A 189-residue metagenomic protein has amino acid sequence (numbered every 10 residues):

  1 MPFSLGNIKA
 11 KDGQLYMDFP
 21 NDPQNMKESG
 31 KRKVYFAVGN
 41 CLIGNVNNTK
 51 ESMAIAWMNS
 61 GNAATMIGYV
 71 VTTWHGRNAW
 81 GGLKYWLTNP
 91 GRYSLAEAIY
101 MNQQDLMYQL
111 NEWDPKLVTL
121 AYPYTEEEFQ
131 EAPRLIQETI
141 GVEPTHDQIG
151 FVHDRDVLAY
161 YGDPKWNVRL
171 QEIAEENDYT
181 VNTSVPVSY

Functional and structural regions predicted by a protein language model:
M1-E51: Catalytic-core segments of thiol-dependent peptidases
V38-S184: Active-site-proximal C-terminal subdomain of hydrolase catalytic domains
V187-Y189: C-terminal beta-sandwich/jelly-roll accessory domains of carbohydrate-active enzymes
